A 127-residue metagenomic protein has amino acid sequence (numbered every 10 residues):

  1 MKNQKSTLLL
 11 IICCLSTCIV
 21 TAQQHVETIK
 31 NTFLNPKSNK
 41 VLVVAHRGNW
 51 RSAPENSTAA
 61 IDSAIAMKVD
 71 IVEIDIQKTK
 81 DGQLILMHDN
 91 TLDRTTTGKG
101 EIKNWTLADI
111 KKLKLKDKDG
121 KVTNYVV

Functional and structural regions predicted by a protein language model:
M1-V26: Bacterial Sec-dependent N-terminal signal peptides
Q24-L34, V41, H88-V127: Metal-dependent phosphodiesterase/phospholipase catalytic core, i.e., the His/Asp/Glu-rich active-site region
K40-V44, I71: Structural preference for beta-strand elements that scaffold enzyme active sites
H46, A64, D75, I110: Conserved, mostly hydrophobic/aromatic
A53-S63, V127: Short, acidic/polar
I71-E73, L86: Conserved beta-strand positions in the central sheet of alpha/beta enzyme cores
